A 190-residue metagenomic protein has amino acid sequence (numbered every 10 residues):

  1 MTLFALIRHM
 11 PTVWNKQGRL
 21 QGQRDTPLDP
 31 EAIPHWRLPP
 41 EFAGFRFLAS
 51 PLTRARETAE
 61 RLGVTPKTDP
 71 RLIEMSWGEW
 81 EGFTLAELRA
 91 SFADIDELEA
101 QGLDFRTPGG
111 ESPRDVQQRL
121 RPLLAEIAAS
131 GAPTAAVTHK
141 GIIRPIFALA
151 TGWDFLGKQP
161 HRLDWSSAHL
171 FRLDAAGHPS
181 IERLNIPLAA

Functional and structural regions predicted by a protein language model:
L3-T58, P108-L120: Loop-to-helix element that buttresses phosphate recognition and phosphoryl-transfer chemistry
F4, F45, S130-T138: Generic beta-sheet signal
T12, I142-I143: Short active-site segment of divalent metal-dependent hydrolases/proteases that encodes the spacing between
R37-D96: Phosphate-coordination/substrate-recognition cap region in phosphate-metabolizing enzymes
R61, T65, E126, L149-W153: Active-site catalytic microenvironments for nucleophilic, acid-base chemistry
I95-D115: Short glycine/proline- and acidic residue-enriched helix-loop micro-motifs that form flexible lids or anion-recognition
D154-P179: Domain-level recognition of soluble alpha/beta enzyme cores, biased toward histidine phosphatases/phosphomutases
R183-A190: Acidic, His/Gly-rich catalytic cores of divalent-metal-dependent hydrolytic chemistry
